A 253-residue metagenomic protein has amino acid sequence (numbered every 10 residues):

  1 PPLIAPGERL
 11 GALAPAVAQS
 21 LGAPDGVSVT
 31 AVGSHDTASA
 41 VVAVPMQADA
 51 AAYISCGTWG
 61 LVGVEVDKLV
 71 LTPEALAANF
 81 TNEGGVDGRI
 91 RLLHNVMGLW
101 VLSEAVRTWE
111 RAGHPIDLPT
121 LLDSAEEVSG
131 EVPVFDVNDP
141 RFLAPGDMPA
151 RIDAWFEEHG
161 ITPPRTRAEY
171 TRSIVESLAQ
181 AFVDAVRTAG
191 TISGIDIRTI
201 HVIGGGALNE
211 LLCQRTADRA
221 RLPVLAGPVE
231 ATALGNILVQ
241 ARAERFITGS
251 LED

Functional and structural regions predicted by a protein language model:
P2-E8: A glycine-/small-polar-enriched, mobile loop at the entrance of the PLP active site in fold-type I
A5, G204, P228: Small/polar loops that bind or transfer phosphate-bearing groups
P15-T199, E210-T232, Q240-E252: Active-site core segments that coordinate phosphate-bearing ligands/cofactors across diverse enzyme families
